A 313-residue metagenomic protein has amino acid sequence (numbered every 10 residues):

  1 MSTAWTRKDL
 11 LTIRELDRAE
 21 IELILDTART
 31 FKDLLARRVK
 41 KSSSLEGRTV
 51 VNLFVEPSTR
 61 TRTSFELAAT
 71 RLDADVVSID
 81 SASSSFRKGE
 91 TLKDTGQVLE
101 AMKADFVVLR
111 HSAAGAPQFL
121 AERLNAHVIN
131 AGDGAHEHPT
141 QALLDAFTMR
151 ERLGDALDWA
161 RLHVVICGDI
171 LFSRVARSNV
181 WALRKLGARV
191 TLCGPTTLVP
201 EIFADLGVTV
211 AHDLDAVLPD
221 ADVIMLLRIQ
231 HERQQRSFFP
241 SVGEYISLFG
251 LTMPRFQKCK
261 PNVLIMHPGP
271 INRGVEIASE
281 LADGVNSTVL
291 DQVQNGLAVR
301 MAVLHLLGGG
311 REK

Functional and structural regions predicted by a protein language model:
M1-L67: Positively charged, low-complexity intrinsically disordered leader regions
V39, S43-R150, R273: Phosphate/diphosphate ligand-binding glycine-rich loop within oxidoreductases
L45-V50, W159-V164, N262: Phosphate-coordination loops involved in phosphoryl transfer and adenosine-cofactor binding
V55-L67, R150-L227: Glycine-rich phosphate/diphosphate-binding loop of Rossmann-like nucleotide-binding domains
D158-W159, R184, P254-N262, G284: Short, conserved loop/helix-junction motifs that constitute active-site signature segments in enzyme catalytic cores
F203-E280: Rossmann-like adenosine-cofactor binding region
N262-V263, P268-K313: Adenosine-phosphate binding glycine-rich loop
